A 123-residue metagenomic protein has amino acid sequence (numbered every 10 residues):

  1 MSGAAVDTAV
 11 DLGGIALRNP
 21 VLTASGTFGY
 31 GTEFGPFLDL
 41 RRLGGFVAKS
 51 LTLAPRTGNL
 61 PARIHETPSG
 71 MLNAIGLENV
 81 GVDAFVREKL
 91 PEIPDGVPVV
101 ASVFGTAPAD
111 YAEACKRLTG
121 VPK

Functional and structural regions predicted by a protein language model:
M1-P98, F104-T106: N-terminal capping/small domains of soluble enzymes
T32-L38, A109-V121: Catalytic cores of alpha/beta
L43, P122-K123: A structural motif
